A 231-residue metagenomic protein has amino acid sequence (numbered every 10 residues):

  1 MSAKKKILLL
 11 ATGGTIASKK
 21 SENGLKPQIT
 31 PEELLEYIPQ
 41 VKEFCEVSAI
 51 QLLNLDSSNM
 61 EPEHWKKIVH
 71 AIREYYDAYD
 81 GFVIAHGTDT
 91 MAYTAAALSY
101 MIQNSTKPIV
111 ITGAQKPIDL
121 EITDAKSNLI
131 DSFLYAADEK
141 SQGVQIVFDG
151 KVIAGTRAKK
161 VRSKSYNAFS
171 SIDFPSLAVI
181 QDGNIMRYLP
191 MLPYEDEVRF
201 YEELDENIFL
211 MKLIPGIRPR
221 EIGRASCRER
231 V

Functional and structural regions predicted by a protein language model:
M1-R73: ATP/NTP phosphate-donor binding region
A3-K6, L10-G14, P31, Y37-V41 (+1 more regions): Accessory alpha-helical/coil subdomains and C-terminal extensions that flank or cap enzyme catalytic cores
G13-G14, V83, S132, G150: Buried hydrophobic positions in well-ordered alpha/beta secondary-structure cores of metabolic enzymes
G14-I16, G87-A92, K151-I153: Gly/Ser/Thr-rich loops at beta-strand to alpha-helix junctions that form or flank small-molecule/cofactor-binding
S18-K19, T90-A95, A125-L129: Short glycine/serine/threonine-rich phosphate/pyrophosphate-binding segments that cradle anionic phosphate groups
Y79-M91, S226-R230: Short acidic, glycine-rich surface-loop motifs adjacent to enzyme active sites
A85-K107: Short Gly/Thr/Asp-enriched flexible loops that form oxyanion-binding sites at enzyme active sites
I111-Q181: Internal gly/pro-rich beta-alpha loop/helix module that stabilizes soluble enzyme cofactors or their anionic handles
